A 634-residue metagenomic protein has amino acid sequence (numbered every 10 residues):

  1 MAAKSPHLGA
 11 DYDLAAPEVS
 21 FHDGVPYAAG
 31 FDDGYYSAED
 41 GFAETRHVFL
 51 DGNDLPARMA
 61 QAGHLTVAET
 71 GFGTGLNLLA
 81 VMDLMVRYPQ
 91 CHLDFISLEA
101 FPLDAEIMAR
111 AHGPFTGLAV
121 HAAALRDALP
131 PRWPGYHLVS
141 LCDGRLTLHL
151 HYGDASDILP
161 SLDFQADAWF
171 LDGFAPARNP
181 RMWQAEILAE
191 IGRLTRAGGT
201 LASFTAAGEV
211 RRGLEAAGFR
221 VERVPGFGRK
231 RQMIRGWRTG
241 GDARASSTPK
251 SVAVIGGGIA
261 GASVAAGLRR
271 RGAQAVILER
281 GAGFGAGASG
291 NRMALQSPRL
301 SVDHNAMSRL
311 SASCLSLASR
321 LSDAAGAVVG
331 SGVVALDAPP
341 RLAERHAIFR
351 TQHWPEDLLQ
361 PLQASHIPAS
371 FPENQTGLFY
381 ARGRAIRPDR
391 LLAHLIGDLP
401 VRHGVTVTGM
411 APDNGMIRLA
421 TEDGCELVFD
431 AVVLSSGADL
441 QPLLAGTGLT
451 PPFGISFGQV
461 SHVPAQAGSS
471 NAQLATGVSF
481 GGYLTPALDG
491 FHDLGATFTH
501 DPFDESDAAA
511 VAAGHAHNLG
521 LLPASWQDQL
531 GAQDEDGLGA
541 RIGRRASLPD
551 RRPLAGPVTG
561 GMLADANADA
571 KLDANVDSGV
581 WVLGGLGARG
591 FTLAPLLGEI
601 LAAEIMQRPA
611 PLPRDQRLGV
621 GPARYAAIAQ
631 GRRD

Functional and structural regions predicted by a protein language model:
R58-A166, A185: The AdoMet/dcAdoMet-binding core of the Class I SAM-like
A100, R270-G290: Glycine-rich FAD pyrophosphate-binding loop
K250-V276: N-terminal Rossmann-like FAD-binding beta1-loop-alpha1 element of flavoenzymes
G285, C425-G477, A508-A512, D528-L530: Central helical "cap/lid" subdomain
M293-S370, N374-Q375: Dinucleotide-binding Rossmann-like beta1-alpha1 core, especially the glycine-rich loop that anchors the ADP
L300-V302, M307, S469-S578: Active-site lid/adjacent beta-loop-alpha segment flanking the redox-cofactor pocket in flavoenzymes
L378-T421, L427, A431, S435 (+1 more regions): Helical element adjacent to the flavin cofactor pocket in flavoenzyme catalytic cores
G531-D634: C-terminal catalytic lobe of FAD-dependent flavoproteins
